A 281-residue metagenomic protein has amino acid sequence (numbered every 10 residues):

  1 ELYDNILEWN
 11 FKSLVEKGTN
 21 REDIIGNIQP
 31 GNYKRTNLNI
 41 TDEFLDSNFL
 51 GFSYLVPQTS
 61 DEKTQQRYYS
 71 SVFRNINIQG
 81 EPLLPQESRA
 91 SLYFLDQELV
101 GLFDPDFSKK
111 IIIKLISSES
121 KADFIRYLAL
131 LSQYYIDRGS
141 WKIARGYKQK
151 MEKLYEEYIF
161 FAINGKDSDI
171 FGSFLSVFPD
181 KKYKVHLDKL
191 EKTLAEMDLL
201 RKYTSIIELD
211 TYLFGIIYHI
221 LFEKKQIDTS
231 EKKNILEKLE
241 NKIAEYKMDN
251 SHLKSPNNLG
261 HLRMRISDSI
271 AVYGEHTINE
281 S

Functional and structural regions predicted by a protein language model:
E1-I136: Basic- and aromatic-enriched surface patches that contact anionic nucleotides/nucleic acids
S118-S281: C-terminal subdomains that position terminal phosphate/3'-OH groups for nucleotidyl transfer/ligation, primarily on
